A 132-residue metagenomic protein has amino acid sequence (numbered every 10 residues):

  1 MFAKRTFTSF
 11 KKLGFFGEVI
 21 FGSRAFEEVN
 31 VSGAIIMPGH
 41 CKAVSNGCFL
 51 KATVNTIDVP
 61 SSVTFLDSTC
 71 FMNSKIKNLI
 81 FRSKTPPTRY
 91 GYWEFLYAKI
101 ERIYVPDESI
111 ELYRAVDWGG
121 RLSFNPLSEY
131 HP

Functional and structural regions predicted by a protein language model:
M1, G22-A25, S45-C48, D67-C70 (+1 more regions): Consensus positions within tandem repeat domains that build extended binding/scaffold surfaces
A3-I20, V29-A43, A52-F65, S74-T88 (+2 more regions): Structural signature of tandem-repeat unit edges
W93, V116, S128: Flexible, active-site-adjacent loop/turn segments at secondary-structure boundaries
E111-W118: Short, surface-exposed terminal/edge motifs of secreted or surface/virion proteins that either
